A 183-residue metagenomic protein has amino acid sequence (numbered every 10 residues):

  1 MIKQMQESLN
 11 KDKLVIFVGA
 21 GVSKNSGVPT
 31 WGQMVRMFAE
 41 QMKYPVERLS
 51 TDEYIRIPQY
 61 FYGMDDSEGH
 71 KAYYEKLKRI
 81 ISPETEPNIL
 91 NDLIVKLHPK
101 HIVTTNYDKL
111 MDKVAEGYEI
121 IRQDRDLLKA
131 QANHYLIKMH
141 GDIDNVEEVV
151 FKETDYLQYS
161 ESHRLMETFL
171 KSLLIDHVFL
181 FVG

Functional and structural regions predicted by a protein language model:
M1-V182: Conserved catalytic-core helix/loop/strand module for nucleotide-ribose chemistry
